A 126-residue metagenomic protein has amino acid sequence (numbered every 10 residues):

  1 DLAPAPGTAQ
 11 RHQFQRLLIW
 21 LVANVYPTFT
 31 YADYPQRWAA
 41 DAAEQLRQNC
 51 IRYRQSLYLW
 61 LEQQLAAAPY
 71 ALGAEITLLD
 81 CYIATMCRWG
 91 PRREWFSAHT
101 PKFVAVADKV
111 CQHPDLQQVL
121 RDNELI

Functional and structural regions predicted by a protein language model:
D1, A23-Y26, L59, A66-Y70 (+1 more regions): Generic structural signal for secondary-structure transition and capping sites
D1-Q48: GST-like domain detector, emphasizing the conserved glutathione-binding G-site in the N-terminal thioredoxin-like
L2, Y82, M86-D122: Short His-centered aromatic/hydrophobic patch
L2-P6, T28-T30, P69-A74, A98-H99 (+1 more regions): Short, hydrophobic secondary-structure boundary micro-motifs
Q13-R16, S56, W60, A105: Alpha-helical elements of Rossmann-like donor-binding domains used by nucleotide-donor carbohydrate transfer enzymes
N24, T28-D33, A71-F96, V110: GST superfamily/GST-like fold recognition
L46-L65: Amphipathic alpha-helical packing segments from all-alpha helical-bundle domains
E124-I126: Conserved histidine-centered catalytic loops in small-molecule metabolism enzymes
